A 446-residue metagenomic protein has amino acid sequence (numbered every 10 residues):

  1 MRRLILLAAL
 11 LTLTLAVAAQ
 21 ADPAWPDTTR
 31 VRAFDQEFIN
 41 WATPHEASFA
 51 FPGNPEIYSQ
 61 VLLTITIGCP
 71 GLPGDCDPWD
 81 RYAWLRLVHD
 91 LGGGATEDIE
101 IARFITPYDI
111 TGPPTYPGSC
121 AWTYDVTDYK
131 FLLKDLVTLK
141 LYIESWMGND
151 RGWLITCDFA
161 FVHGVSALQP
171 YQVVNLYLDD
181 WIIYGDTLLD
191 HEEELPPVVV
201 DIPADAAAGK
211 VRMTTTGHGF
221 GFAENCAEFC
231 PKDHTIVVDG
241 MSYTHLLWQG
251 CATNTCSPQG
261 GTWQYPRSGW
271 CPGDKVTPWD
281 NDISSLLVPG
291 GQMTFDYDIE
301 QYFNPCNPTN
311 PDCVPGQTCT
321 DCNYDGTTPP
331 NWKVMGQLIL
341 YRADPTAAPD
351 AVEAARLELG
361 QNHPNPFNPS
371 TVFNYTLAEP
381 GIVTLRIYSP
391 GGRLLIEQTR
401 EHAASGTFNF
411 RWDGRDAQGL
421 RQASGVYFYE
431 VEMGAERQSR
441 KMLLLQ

Functional and structural regions predicted by a protein language model:
M1-L4, Q446: Positively charged n-region of N-terminal signal peptides that target proteins for export
L4-L15: Sec-dependent N-terminal signal peptides
Q20-P345: Extracellular/secretory-pathway and virion-surface proteins
L63-I65, M213, T371-L377, W412: Aromatic/hydrophobic beta-strand junction motif of beta-rich domains
L87, I236-V238, L385-S389, V431: Conserved aromatic beta-strand anchor motif in extracellular beta-sandwich/beta-rich domains
L136-T138, Q292-T294, V372, N409 (+1 more regions): Short, conserved beta-strand segments of beta-strand-rich sandwich/propeller modules, principally
D350-H363, F367-S389, N409, M433: Glycine-centered coil/turn sites that cap beta-strands in beta-rich domains
E397, E401-S405, R411, L420-Q446: C-terminal tail/sorting-segment detector
